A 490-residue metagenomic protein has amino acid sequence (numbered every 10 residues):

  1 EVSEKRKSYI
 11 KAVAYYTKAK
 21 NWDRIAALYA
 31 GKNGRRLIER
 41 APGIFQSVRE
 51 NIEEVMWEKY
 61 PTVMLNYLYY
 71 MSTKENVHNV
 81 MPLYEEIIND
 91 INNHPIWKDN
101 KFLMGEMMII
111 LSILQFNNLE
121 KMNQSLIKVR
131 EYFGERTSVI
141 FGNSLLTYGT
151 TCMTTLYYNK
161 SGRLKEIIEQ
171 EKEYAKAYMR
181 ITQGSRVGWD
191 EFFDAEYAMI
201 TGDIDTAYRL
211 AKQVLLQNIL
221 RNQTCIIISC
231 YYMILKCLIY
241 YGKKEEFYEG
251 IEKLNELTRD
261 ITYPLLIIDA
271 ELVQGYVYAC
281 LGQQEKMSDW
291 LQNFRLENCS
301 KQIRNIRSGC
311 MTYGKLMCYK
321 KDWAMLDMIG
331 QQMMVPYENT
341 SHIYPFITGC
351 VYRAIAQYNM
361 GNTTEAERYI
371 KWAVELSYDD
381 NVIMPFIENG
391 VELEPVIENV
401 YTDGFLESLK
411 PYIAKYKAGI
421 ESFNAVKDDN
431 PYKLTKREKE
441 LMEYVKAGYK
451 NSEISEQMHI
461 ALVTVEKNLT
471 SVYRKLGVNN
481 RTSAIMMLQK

Functional and structural regions predicted by a protein language model:
E1-T62, L83: Extended alpha-helical scaffolding segments used for macromolecular assembly and cargo binding
K11-A12, K32, Y67, L111 (+10 more regions): Structural register within alpha-helical repeat arrays
W22-D23, Y60, I96-E106, R136-M153 (+9 more regions): Alpha-solenoid helical repeat architecture
G31-A41, M71-P82, S112-I127, M153-E169 (+6 more regions): Short coil/turn connectors between adjacent alpha-helices in alpha-solenoid helical repeat scaffolds
N33, R49-E53, E85-I96, I127-I140 (+6 more regions): Amphipathic alpha-helical segments of tetratricopeptide repeats
M56-S229: Internal alpha-solenoid helical repeat scaffolds
C350-G419: General nucleic-acid-binding
E421-T470, R474-N479, S483-K490: Helix-turn-helix DNA-binding segment
